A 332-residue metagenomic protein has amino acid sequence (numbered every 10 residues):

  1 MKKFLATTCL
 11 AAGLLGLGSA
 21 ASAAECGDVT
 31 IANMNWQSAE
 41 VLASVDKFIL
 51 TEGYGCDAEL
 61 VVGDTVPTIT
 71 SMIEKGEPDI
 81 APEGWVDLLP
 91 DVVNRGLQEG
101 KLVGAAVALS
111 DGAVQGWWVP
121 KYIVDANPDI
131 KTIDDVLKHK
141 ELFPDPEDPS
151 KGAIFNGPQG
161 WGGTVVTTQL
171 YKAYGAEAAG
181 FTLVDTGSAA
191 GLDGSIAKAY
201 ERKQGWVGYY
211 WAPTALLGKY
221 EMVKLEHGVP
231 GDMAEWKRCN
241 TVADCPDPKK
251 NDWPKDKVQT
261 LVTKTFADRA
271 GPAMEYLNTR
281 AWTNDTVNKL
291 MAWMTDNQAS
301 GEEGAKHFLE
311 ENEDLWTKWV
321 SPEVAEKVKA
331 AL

Functional and structural regions predicted by a protein language model:
A21-I31, F143-K151, T317-W319, E326: Immediate post-signal peptide segment of exported/extracytoplasmic ligand-binding proteins
A24-S38, D57-V61, K151-F155, L277: Short, well-ordered beta-strand elements
S38, T164-V165, Q169-A179, A189-K203 (+3 more regions): An extracytoplasmic/periplasmic, membrane-proximal ligand-sensing/linker region
S38-C56, Q169-K172: Short, polar/charged alpha-helical segment
T70-M72, P78-E83, F155-W236: Ligand-binding pocket segment of bilobal, Venus flytrap-like solute-binding proteins
K101-N156: A conserved helix-loop-strand patch within extracytoplasmic ligand-binding domains of the periplasmic binding
V114-D125, K257-R269, A292-W293: A bilobed periplasmic-binding-protein/Venus flytrap-type ligand-binding module shared by bacterial periplasmic
G218-A281: C-terminal lobe and pocket-closing loops of periplasmic/extracytoplasmic Venus-flytrap solute-binding proteins
